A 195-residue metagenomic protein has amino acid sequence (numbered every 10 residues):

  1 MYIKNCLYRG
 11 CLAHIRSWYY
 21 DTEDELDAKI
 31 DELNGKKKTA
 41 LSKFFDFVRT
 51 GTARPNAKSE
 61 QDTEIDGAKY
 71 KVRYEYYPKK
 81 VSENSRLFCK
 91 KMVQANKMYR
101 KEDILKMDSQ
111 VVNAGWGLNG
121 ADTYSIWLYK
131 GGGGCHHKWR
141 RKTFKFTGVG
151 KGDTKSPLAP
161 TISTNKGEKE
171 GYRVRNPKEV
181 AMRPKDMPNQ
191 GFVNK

Functional and structural regions predicted by a protein language model:
M1-G134, W139-K195: Domain-core detector
